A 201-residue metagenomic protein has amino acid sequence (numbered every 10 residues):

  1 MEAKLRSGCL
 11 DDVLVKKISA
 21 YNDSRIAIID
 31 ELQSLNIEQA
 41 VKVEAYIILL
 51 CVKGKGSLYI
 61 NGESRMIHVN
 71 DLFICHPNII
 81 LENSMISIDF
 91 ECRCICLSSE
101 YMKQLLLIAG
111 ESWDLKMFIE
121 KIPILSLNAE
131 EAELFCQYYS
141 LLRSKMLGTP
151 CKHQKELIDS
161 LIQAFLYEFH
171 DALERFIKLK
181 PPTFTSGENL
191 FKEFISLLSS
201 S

Functional and structural regions predicted by a protein language model:
M1-H68: Generic protein-terminus/edge-of-domain signal
E2-K4, L10-A20, S84-G148: A hydrophobic/aromatic-rich effector-binding and dimerization subdomain of bacterial HTH-type transcriptional regulators
Q33-E38, L81, Q104-L105: A short, acidic/glycine-rich surface segment
I47-L50, L134-L141, L161, F165-E168: Amphipathic, well-ordered alpha-helical segments in soluble domains
I48, L72-I74, C94-C96: Conserved hydrophobic/aromatic beta-strand scaffold that supports enzyme active sites
K53, P77, L97-S99: Residues immediately flanking
F73, P77-N83, M102-K103: Histidine-centered metal-chelating micro-motifs
S126-A129, T149-L157, F169-S201: Short, Lys/Arg-enriched, Trp-marked, Pro/Gly-tolerant hinge/linker segments that flank
